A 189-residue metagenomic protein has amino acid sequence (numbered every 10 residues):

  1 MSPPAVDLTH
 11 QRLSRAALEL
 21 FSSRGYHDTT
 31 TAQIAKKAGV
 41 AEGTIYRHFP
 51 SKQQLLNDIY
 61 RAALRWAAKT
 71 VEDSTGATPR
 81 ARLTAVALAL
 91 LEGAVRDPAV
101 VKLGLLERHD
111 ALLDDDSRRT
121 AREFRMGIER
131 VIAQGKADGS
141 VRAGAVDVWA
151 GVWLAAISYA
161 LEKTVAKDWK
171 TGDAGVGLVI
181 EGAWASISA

Functional and structural regions predicted by a protein language model:
M1-R24, D28-K37, Q54-N57: Basic, helix-initiating cap at the start of DNA-binding domains
A16, L20, A89, G93 (+1 more regions): Amphipathic alpha-helical interface segments
S23-R24, D97, D138: Short coil/turn segments at alpha/beta junctions that flank glycine-rich nucleotide-binding fingerprints
A38-F49: Short hydrophobic/aromatic patch on the recognition helix
D58, E72-A99, W149-W153, G177: Hydrophobic alpha-helical connector segments
R61-A67: Short, basic, alpha-helical segments at the C-terminal edge of helix-turn-helix-like DNA-binding modules
E92-R130, A166: Short secondary-structure transition hinges
V101-L106, R122, K136-G182: Hydrophobic/aromatic-rich alpha-helical bundle segments in the mid-to-C-terminal region
